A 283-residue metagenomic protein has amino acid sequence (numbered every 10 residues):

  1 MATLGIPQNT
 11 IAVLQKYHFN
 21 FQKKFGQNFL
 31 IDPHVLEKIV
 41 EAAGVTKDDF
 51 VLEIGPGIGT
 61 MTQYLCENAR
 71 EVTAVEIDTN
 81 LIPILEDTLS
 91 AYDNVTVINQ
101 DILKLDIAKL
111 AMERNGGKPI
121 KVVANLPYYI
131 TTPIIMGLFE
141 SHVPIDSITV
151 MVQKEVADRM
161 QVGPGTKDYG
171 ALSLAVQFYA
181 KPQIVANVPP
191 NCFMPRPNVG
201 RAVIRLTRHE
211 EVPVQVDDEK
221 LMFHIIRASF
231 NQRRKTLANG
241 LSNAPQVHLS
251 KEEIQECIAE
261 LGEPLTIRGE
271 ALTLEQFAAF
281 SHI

Functional and structural regions predicted by a protein language model:
M1-A228, A259, E270, A279-F280: Catalytic cores of RNA-modifying enzymes
L206-R208, V214-E253, P264, L272-E275: An accessory alpha-helical subdomain
I254-I258: Short, well-structured alpha-helical segments that form the helix of a local strand-helix-strand
I267: Interfaces that engage single-stranded nucleic acids at replication/repair/recombination sites
